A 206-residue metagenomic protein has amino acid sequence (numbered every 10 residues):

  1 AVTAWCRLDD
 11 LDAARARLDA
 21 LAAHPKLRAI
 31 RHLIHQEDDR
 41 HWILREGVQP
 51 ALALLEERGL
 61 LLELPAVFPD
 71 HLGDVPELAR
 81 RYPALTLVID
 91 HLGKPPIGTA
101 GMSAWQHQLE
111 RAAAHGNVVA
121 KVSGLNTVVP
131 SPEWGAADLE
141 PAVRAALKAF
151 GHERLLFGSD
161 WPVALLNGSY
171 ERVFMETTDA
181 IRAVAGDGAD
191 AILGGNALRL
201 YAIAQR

Functional and structural regions predicted by a protein language model:
A1-R58, D70, S103, E176-T178: Mid-domain alpha/beta scaffold segments of enzyme catalytic cores
V2, I30, L55, H91 (+4 more regions): Conserved, mostly hydrophobic/aromatic
W5, L62, A104-L109, W134 (+4 more regions): Tryptophan-centric aromatic hotspots in well-structured domains and transmembrane helices
A16, A20, D74, Q108 (+3 more regions): Alpha-helical elements of Rossmann-like donor-binding domains used by nucleotide-donor carbohydrate transfer enzymes
R28, W42-L156: Catalytic pocket-lining loop regions of alpha/beta-barrel enzymes, especially the amidohydrolase/enolase/GH5 lineages
H35, K94, V163: Short, glycine/acidic-enriched loop or turn micro-motifs at the edges of active sites
N126-T127, W161-A164: Short Gly/Pro-enriched loop/turn and capping motifs at secondary-structure junctions
A145, A149-L156, L165-R206: Mid-to-C-terminal alpha-helical segments outside catalytic/metal-binding sites
